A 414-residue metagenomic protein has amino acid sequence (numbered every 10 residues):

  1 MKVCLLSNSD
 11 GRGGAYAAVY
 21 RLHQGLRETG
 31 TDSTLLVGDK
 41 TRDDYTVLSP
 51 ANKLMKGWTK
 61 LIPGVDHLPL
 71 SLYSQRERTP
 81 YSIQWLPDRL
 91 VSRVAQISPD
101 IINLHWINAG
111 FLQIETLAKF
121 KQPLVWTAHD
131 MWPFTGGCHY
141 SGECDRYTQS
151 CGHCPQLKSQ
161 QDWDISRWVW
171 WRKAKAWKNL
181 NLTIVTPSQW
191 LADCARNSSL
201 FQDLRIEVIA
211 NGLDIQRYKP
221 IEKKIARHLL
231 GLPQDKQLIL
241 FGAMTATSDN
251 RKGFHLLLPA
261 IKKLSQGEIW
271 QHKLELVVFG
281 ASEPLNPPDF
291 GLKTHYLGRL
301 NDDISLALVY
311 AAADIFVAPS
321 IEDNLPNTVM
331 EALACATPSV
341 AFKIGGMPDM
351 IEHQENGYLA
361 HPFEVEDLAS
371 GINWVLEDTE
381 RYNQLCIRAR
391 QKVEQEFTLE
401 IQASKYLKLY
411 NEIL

Functional and structural regions predicted by a protein language model:
T135-Y140, Q160-V208, L213-K223: A short, active-site helix/loop in glycosyltransferases that binds the activated sugar's phosphate group
P233-K252, L258-I261: Conserved donor-binding/catalytic core segment of Leloir-type glycosyltransferases
E268, K273, G280-I304: Nucleotide-activated donor-binding/catalytic signature segment of Leloir-type glycosyltransferases, i.e., the conserved
L308-A313: Short alpha-helical donor nucleotide-sugar binding micro-motif in glycosyltransferases
I321: Aromatic "clamp/platform" in nucleotide-sugar-dependent glycosyltransferases that forms part of the donor/acceptor
P338-A341, I351: Short hydrophobic beta-strand element within catalytic cores of glycosyltransferases and related nucleotide-activated
H353-Q354, Y358-V365, W374-T379: Conserved acidic donor-binding segment of nucleotide-sugar-dependent glycosyltransferases
D367, W374, R381-E396, Q402-K408: A short, well-ordered alpha-helix in the C-terminal region of glycosyltransferases
